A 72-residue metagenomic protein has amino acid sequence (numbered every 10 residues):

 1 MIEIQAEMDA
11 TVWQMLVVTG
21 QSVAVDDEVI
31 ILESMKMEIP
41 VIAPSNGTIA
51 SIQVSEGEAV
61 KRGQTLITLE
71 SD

Functional and structural regions predicted by a protein language model:
M1-T11, E28-P44, S71: Short beta-strand-turn/beta-hairpin segments enriched in glycine/proline and small hydrophobics that form edge-strand
Q14-V18, S22, S51-V54: Short histidine-centered loop motifs in beta-beta connectors
L16, L32, L66-L69: Generic detector of leucine side chains in alpha-helical contexts
G20-V29, G57-L66: A structural signal for short beta-strand/turn segments enriched in small hydrophobics and glycine
T48: Hydrophobic beta-sheet segments that form the core/acyl-binding groove of ACP/CoA-dependent acyl-chain-processing
S55, L69-E70: Beta-strand-rich soluble domains of envelope-associated proteins, predominantly from Gram-negative bacteria
